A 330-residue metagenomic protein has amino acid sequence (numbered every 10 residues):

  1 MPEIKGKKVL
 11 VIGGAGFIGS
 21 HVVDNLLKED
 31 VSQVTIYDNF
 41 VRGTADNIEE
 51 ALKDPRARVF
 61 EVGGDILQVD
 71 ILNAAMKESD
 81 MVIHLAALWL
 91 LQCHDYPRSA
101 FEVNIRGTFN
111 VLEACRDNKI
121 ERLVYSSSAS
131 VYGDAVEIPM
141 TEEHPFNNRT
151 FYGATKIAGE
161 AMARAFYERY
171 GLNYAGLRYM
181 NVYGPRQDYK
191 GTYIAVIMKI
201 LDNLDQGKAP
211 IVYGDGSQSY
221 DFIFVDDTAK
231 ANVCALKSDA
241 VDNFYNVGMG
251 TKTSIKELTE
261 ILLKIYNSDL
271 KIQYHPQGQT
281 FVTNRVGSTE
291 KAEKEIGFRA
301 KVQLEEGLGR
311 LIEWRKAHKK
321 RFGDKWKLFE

Functional and structural regions predicted by a protein language model:
M1-M180, V302, G309-R310, A317-H318 (+1 more regions): N-terminal Rossmann-like NAD(P)+-binding domain of SDR-like oxidoreductases, especially those catalyzing
G43, L67, D95, V103-R106 (+6 more regions): Residue-level signal for the nucleotide or nucleotide-sugar donor/cofactor binding architecture
G64, L204-E330: C-terminal substrate-binding subdomain of Rossmann-fold SDR/epimerase-dehydratase oxidoreductases
A87-L91, S128-V131, N181-Q187, S217 (+2 more regions): Active-site proximal helix/loop that lines the substrate pocket of Rossmann-like NAD(P)-dependent oxidoreductase domains
P97, Y189-K190, D239: Active-site loop immediately N-terminal to the catalytic Tyr-X3-Lys motif of short-chain dehydrogenase/reductase
A158, M162, F166, V196 (+3 more regions): Hydrophobic alpha-helix immediately C-terminal to the catalytic Tyr-X-X-X-Lys motif of short-chain
